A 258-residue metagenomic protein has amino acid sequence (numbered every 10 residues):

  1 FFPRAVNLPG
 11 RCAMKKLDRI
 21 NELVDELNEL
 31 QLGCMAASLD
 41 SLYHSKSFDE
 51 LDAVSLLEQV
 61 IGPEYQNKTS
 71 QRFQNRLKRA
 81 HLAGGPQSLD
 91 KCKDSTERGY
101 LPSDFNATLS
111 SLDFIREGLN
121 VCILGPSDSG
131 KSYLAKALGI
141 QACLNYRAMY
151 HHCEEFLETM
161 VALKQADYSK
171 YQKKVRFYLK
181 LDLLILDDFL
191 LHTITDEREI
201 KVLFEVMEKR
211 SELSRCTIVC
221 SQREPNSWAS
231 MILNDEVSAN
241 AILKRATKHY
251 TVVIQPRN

Functional and structural regions predicted by a protein language model:
L32-G84: Interdomain "pre-motor" coupling segment immediately N-terminal to P-loop NTPase/helicase cores
M35-L39, L157-Q165, S169, F189-N258: Replace "adjacent to P-loop NTPase cores in ATP/GTP-dependent enzymes" with "adjacent to NTP-binding cores
Q87-S110: N-terminal pre-Walker A segment at the start of P-loop NTPase domains
Y100-N106, M149-L179: Short glycine-rich substrate-engagement loop in P-loop NTPases that contacts/grips substrate
S110-G118: Phosphate-binding P-loop
G118-L134: Walker A/P-loop nucleotide-binding motif
G139-H151: Post-Walker A helix-loop "phosphate-sensing" segment adjacent to the P-loop in P-loop NTPases
Y146-R147, K180-L183, S211-V219: Loop/turn-to-beta-strand initiation segments
